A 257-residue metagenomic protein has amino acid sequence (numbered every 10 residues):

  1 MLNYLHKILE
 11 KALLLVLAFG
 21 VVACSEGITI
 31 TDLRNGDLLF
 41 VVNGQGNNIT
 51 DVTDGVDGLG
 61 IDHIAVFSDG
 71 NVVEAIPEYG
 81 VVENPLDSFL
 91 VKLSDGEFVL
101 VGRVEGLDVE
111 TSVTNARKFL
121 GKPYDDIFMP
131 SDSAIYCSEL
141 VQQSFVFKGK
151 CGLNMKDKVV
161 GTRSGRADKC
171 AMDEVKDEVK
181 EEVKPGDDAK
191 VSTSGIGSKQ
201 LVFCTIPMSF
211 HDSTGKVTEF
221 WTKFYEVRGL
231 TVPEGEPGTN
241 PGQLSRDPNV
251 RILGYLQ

Functional and structural regions predicted by a protein language model:
L2-L13: Bacterial N-terminal signal peptides that target proteins for export
V22-A23: C-terminal motif of bacterial Sec signal peptides marking the signal peptidase cleavage site
G27-T29: Mixed-charge, Lys/Arg-rich low-complexity intrinsically disordered regions
L38-R103, D125-D132: Glycine-rich catalytic cores of cysteine/serine-nucleophile enzymes that process amide/ester linkages in cell-envelope
I64, D69-E78, N115, F119 (+1 more regions): Catalytic cores of peptidoglycan-degrading enzymes
D95-V104, V109-I127, S133-V146: Active-site-adjacent helix/loop patches that line small-molecule binding or acyl-intermediate pockets
M129-Q257: Activation targets extended, charge/polar-rich intrinsically disordered C-terminal tails
